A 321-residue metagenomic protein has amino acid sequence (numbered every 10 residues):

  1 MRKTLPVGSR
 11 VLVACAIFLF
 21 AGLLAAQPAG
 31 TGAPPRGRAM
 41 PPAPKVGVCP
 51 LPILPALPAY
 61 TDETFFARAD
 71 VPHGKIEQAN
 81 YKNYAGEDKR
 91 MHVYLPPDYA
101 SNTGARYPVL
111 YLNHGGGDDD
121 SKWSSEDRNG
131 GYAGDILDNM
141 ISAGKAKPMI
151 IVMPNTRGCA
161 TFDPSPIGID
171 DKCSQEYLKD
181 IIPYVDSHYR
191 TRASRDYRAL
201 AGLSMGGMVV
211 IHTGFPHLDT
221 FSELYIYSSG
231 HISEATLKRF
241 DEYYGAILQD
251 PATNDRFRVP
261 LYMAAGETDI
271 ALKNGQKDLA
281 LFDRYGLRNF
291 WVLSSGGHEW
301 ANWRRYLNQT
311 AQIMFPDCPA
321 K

Functional and structural regions predicted by a protein language model:
M1-G8: N-terminal secretory signal peptides that target proteins for export/translocation
T4, A14-A16, T31: Ala/Thr-enriched low-complexity intrinsically disordered regions
G8, G22, G30-G32: Residue-identity detector for glycine
R10-L23: Bacterial N-terminal signal peptides
Q27-K321: Non-catalytic cap/lid and distal C-terminal segments of serine-dependent acyl enzymes
